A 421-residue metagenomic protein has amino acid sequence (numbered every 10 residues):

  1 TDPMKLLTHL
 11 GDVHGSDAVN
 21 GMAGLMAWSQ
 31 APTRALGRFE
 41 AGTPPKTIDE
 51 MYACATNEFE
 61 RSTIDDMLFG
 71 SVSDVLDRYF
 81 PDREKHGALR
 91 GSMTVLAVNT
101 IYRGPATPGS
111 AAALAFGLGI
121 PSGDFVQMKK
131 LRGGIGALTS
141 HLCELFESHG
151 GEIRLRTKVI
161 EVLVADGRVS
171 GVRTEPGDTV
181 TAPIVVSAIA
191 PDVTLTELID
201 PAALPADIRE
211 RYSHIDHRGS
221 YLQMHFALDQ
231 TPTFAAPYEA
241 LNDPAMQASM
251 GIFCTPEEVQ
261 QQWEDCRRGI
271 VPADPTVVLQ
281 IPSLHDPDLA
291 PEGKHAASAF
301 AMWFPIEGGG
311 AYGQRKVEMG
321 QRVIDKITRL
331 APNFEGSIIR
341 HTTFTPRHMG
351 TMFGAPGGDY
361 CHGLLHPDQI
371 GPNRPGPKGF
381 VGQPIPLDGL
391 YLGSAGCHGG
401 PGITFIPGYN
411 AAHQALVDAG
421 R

Functional and structural regions predicted by a protein language model:
T1-A35: Dinucleotide-binding Rossmann-like beta1-alpha1 core, especially the glycine-rich loop that anchors the ADP
M22-M51, P275-N373: Helix-rich C-terminal "cap"/substrate-channel and partner-interaction subdomain that packs against the flavin-binding
Q30-H149, P356-I370: Active-site/ligand-binding neighborhood in enzyme catalytic cores
H86-P105, F253, G269-P282, N333-H398: A glycine-rich dinucleotide-binding beta-alpha-beta segment and adjacent secondary-structure elements that constitute
K130-L131, K158-A290: Mid-domain catalytic core of redox enzymes that form a hydrophobic substrate pocket/lid adjacent to a catalytic redox
L145-I160: A conserved beta-strand/loop element that lines the FAD pocket in flavoprotein oxidoreductases
K158-V164, I339, F344-H348, V417-R421: Active-site-proximal substrate-binding core of FAD-dependent oxidoreductases
G393-A419: A conserved FAD-binding loop/helix module that cradles the flavin
